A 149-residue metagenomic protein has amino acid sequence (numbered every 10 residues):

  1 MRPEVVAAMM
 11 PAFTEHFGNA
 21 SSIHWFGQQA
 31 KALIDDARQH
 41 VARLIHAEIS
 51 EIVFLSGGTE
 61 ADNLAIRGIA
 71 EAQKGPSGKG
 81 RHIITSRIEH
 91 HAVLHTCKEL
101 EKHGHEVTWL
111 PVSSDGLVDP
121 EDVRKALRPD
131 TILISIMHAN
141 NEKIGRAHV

Functional and structural regions predicted by a protein language model:
M1-H148: Pyridoxal 5′-phosphate
